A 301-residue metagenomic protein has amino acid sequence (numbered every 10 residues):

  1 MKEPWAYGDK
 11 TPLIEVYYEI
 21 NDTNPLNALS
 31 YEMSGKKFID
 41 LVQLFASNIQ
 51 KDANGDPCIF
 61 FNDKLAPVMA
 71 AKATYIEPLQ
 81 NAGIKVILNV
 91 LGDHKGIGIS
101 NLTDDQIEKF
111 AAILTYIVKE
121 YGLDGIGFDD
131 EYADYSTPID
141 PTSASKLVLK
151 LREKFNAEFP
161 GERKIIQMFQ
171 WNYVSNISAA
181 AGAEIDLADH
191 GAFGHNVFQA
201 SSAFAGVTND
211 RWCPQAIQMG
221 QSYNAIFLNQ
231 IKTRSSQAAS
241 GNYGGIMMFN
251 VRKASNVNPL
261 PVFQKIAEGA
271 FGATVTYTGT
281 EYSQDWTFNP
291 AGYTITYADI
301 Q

Functional and structural regions predicted by a protein language model:
M1-Q301: Secreted glycan hydrolases and related glycan-binding modules that recognize and/or cleave
